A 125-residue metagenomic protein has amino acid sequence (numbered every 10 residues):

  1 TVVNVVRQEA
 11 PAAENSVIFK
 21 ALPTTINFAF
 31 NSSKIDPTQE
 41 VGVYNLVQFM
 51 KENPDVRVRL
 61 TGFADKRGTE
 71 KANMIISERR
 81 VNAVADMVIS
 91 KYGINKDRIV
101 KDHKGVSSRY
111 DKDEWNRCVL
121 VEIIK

Functional and structural regions predicted by a protein language model:
T1-R57, E114-L120, K125: Periplasmic peptidoglycan-binding/tethering modules of Gram-negative envelope proteins
T38-E40, T61-K125: Periplasmic OmpA-like peptidoglycan-binding domain that tethers envelope proteins to the cell wall
